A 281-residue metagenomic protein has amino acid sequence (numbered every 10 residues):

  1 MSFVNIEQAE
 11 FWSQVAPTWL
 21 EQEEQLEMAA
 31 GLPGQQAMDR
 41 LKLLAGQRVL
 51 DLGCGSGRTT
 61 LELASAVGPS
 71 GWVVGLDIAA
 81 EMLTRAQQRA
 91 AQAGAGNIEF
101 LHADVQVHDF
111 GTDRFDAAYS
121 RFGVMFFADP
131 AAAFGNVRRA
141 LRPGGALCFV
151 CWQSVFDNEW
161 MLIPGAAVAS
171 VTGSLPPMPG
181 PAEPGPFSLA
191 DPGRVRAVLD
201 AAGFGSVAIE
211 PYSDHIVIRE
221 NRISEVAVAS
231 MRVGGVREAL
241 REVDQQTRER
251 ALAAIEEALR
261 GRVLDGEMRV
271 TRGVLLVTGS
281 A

Functional and structural regions predicted by a protein language model:
M1-Q47, R58-E62, R85: Conserved class I S-adenosyl-L-methionine
F3-Q8, T18, Q22, E27-A30 (+3 more regions): Conserved Class I S-adenosyl-L-methionine
L26, A131, R142, A146-E220: Conserved catalytic/acceptor-binding region of the Class I
R48-H108, A132: Class I SAM-dependent methyltransferase SAM/SAH-binding core
V67, A90, V168, L199 (+2 more regions): Conserved hydrophobic residues forming the short capping helix/wall of the S-adenosyl-L-methionine
G68, F127-A128, L141-P143: Helix-to-beta-strand junctions that scaffold the AdoMet/dcAdoMet cofactor pocket in Class I SAM-dependent enzymes
Q106-A117: A short acidic, Gly/Pro-enriched loop at the edge of an enzyme's catalytic core that lines a small-molecule cofactor
D116-P130, Q153: A short SAM/SAH-binding and catalytic strip from SAM-dependent methyltransferases
